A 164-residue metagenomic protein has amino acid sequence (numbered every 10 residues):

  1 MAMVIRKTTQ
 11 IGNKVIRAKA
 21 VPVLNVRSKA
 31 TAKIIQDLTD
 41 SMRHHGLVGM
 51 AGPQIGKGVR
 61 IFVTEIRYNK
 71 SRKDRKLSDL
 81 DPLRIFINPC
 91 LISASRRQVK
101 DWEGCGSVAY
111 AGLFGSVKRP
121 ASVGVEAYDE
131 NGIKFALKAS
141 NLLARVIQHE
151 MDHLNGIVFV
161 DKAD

Functional and structural regions predicted by a protein language model:
M1-Q148, H153-D164: Active-site rim/adjacent substrate-binding subdomains
